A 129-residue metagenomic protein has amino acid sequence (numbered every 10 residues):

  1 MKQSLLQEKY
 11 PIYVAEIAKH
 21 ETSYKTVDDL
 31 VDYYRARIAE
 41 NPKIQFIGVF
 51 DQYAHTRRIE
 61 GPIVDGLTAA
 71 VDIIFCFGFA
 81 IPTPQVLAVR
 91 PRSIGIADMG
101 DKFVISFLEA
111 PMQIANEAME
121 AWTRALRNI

Functional and structural regions predicted by a protein language model:
M1-P42, D51: Terminal, regulation- and interaction-focused segments at domain boundaries
Q3-E8, I63-V64, S93-D98: Short, flexible, solvent-exposed loop/turn segments with mixed acidic/basic and small polar residues
E21-S23, I81-T83, K102, P111-Q113: Residues that cap or initiate secondary-structure elements
D32-P84: Ser/Thr-rich, low-complexity intrinsically disordered terminal regions
P84-Q85, A97: Short active-site-adjacent structural elements
A88-R92: Short, surface-exposed coil-to-beta transition loops
S93-E109: Beta-strand/loop substructures that line and gate deep hydrophobic ligand-binding cavities in soluble
A110-I129: C-terminal partner/receptor-binding element of secreted or periplasmic proteins
